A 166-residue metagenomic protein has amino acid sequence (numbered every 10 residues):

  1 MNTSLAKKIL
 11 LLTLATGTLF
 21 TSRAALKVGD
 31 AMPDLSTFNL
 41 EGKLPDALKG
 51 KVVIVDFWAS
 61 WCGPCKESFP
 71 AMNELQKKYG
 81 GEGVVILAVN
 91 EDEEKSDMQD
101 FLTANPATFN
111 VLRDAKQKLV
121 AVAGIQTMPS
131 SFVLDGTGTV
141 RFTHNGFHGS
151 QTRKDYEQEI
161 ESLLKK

Functional and structural regions predicted by a protein language model:
M1-K8: Positively charged n-region of N-terminal signal peptides that target proteins for export
K8-D34, L48: N-proximal helix/coil linker or "cap" segments that precede and/or mark the start of modular domains
L26, N39-L40, L134-D135: Short, acidic, Ser/Thr-enriched surface-loop or helix-capping motifs
A31-V53, Y79: A short beta-strand-turn-helix
K51-V53, F57-W61, T127: Short pre-active-site segment immediately N-terminal to redox-active cysteine/selenocysteine motifs in thiol-based
I54-V55, I86, S131: Hydrophobic beta-strand anchors of alpha/beta hydrolase catalytic cores
K66-N105, A115-V122: Structural microenvironment flanking redox-active thiols in thiol-disulfide oxidoreductases
D100-T108, A115-E161: Thiol/disulfide oxidoreductase modules built on the thioredoxin-like
